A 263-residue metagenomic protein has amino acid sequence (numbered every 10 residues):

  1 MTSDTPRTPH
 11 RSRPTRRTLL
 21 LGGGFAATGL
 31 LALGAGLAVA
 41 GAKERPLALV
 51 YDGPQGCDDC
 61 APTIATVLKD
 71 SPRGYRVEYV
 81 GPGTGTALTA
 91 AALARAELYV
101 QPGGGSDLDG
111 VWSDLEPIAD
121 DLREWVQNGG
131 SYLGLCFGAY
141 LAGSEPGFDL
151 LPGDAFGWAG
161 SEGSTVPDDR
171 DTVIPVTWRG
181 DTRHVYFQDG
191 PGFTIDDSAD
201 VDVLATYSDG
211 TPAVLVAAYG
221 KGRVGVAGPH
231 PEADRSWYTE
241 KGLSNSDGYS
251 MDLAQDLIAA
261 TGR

Functional and structural regions predicted by a protein language model:
M1-P14, F25-A32: N-terminal secretory signal peptides
P14-L20: N-terminal export leaders
L33-R45: C-terminal region of N-terminal signal peptides and the immediate post-cleavage residues of exported proteins
P46, R123, P229-R263: Extracellular ligand-binding/catalytic regions of CAZymes and related secreted enzymes and adhesion modules
L49-R73: Short, charged N-terminal beta->alpha structural module
Y75-A91: A short, well-structured beta->alpha microelement
S106-W178: A glycine-rich, often tryptophan-bearing local segment used as a flexible ligand/cofactor-contacting loop or short
D168-A233: Catalytic beta-strand/loop cores that center a nucleophilic Ser/Cys/Thr and support acyl-enzyme chemistry
